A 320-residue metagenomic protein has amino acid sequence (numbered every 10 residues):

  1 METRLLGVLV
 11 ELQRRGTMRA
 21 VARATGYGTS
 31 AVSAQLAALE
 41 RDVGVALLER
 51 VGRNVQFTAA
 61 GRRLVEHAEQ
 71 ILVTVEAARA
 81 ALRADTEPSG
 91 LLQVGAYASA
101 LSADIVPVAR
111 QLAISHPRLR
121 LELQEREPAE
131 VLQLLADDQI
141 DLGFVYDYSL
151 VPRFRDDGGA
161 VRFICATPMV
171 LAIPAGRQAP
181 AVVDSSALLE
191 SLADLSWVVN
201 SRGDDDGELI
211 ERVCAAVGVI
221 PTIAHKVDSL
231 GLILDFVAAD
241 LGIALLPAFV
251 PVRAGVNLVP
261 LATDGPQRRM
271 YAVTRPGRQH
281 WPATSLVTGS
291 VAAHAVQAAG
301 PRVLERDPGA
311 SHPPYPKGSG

Functional and structural regions predicted by a protein language model:
M1-T29, Q35, L64: N-terminal short secondary-structure element
M18, E40-F57: A short LG(V/I)-centered, amphipathic sequence patch enriched for acidic residue(s) preceding the LG motif
D42-V43, L64-T86: Alpha-helical linker/hinge and terminal dimerization helices associated with HTH transcriptional regulators
S89-P152, V227: Central regulatory/effector-binding core of bacterial HTH transcription factors
D104, A179, V259-D307: A late-sequence structural motif
S115, R126-D194, F249-R253: Acidic, Gly/Pro-rich loop/turn segments at junctions of secondary structure
E127-L132, A136-I140, Y146, G203-V259: Hydrophobic hinge/microswitch elements
R153-R162, T167, G231-R278: Beta-alpha-beta core module
